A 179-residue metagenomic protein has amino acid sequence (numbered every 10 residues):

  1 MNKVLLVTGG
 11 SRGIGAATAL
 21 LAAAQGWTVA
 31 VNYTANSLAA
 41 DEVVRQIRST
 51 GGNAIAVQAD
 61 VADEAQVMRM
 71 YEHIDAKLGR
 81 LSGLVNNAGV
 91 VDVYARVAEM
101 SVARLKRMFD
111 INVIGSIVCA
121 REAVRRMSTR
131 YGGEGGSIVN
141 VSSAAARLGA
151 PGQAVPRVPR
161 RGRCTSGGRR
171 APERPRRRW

Functional and structural regions predicted by a protein language model:
S11-R12: Conserved glycine-rich cofactor-binding loop
Q25-E42: Conserved glycine-rich Rossmann-like NAD(P)H-binding loop of the short-chain dehydrogenase/reductase
S37-L38, Q58-M70, V102: The beta1-alpha1 cofactor-binding region of Rossmann-like NAD(H)/NADP(H)-dependent oxidoreductases
M68, V91-K106, R125, T129 (+1 more regions): Conserved mid-core segment of classical short-chain dehydrogenase/reductases
M70, V85, C119-A123, S166-G167: Hydrophobic positions on the long internal alpha-helix of Rossmann-like NAD(P)-dependent oxidoreductase domains
S82, A98-I117, V139, P159 (+1 more regions): Catalytic Tyr-X3-Lys loop
I111-G132, A171-R176: Amphipathic alpha-helical dimer-interface segment in Rossmann-like NAD(P)H-dependent oxidoreductases
S143: Residue(s) in the substrate-gating loop at a strand-loop-helix junction that position the organic substrate next
